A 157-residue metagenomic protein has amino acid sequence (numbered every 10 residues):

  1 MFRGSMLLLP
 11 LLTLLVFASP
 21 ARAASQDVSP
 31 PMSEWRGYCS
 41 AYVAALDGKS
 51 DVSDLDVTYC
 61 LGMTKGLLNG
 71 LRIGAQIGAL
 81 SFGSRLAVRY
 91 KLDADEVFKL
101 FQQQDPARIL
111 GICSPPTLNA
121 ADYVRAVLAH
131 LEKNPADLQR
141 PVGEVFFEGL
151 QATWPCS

Functional and structural regions predicted by a protein language model:
M1-L9: Bacterial N-terminal signal peptides that target proteins for export
L8-F17: Bacterial N-terminal signal peptides
S19-D27: Sec/Tat signal peptide C-region and signal peptidase I cleavage site
P30-Y123: Short N-proximal segments of mature Sec-exported proteins
K49-D51, E132-D137: A short glycine/serine-rich beta->alpha loop
V124-K133: Short helix/strand-capping connector loops at secondary-structure junctions
P135-S157: C-terminal partner/receptor-binding element of secreted or periplasmic proteins
